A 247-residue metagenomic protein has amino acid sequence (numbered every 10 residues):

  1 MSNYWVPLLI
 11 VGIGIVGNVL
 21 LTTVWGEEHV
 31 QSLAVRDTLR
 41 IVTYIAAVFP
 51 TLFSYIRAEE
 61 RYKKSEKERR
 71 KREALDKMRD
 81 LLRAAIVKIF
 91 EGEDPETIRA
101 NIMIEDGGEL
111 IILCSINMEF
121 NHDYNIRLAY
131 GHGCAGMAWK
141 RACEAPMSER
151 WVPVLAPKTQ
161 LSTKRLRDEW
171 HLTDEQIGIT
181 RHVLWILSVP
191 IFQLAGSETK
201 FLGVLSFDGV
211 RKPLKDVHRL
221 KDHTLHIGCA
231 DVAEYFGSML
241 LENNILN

Functional and structural regions predicted by a protein language model:
M1-G12: Juxtamembrane interface helix immediately N-terminal to a transmembrane segment
V16-E28: Juxtamembrane "helix exit" motif at the C-terminal ends of alpha-helical transmembrane segments in multi-pass membrane
W25, H29, V35-M118, H122-I126 (+1 more regions): Intrinsically disordered, low-complexity terminal regulatory regions
R99, I186-S188, V204: Short hydrophobic/aromatic beta-strand element in the GNAT-like acyltransferase core that lines or flanks the acyl-donor
I102, A138, T199: Terminal peptide-recognition signature
L113-R181: Regulatory sensory and allosteric helical modules in signal-transduction proteins and certain transcription factors
E175, L184-L194: A short, aliphatic-rich beta-strand micro-motif
E198-N247: Juxtadomain coupling helices with adjacent low-complexity linkers
